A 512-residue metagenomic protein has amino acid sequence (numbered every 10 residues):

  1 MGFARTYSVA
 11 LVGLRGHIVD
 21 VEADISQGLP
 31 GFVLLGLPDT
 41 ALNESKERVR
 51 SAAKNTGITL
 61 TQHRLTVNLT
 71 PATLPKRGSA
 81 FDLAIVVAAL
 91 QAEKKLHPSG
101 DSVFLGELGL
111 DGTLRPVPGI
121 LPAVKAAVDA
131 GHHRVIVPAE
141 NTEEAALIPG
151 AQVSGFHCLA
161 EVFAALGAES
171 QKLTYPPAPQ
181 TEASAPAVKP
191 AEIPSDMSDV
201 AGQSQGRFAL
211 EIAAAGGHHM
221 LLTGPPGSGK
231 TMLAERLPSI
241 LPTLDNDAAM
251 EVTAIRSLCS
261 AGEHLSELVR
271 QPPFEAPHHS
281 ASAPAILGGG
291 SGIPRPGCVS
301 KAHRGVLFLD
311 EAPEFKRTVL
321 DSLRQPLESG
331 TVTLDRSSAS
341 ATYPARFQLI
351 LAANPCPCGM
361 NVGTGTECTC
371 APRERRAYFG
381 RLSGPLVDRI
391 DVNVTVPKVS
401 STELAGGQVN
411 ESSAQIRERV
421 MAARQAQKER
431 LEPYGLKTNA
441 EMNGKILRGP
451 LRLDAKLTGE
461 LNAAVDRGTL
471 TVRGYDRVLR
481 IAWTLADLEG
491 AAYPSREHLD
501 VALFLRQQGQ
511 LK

Functional and structural regions predicted by a protein language model:
M1-L221, P225, T231, D335 (+3 more regions): Peripheral, non-AAA+ core regions of ATP-driven protein-machinery
L35-K46, T59-T61, N68-G78, P294 (+1 more regions): Basic, amphipathic alpha-helical bundle interface domains used for macromolecular binding and assembly
L60-H63, P98-S99, D129-G131, P149 (+7 more regions): Short loop/turn elements that form and flank the Walker-type P-loop nucleotide-binding site in RecA-like NTPase cores
Q171-I212, G216, N246-V299: P-loop NTPase nucleotide-binding/switch module
L222-E263: Walker A/P-loop
G224, G288, E311: The Walker A (P-loop) glycine that initiates the GxxxxGKT/S ATP-binding motif of P-loop NTPases
R304, D310-E311, S322: Walker B catalytic acidic pair
